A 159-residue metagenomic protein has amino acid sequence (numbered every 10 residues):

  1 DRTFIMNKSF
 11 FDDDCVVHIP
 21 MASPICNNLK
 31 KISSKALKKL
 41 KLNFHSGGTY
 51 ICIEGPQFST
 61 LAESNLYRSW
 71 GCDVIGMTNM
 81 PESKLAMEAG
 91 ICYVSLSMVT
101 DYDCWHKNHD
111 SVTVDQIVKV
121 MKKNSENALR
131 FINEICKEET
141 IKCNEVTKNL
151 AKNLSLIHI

Functional and structural regions predicted by a protein language model:
D1-S64: Mid-sequence, gly/pro-rich, charge-dense loop/helix-turn segments that line enzyme active sites
S23, Q57-F58, W70-T78: Active-site glycine- and acidic-residue-rich loops that bind and position anionic ligands or nucleotide-like cofactors
P24, N28-I32, A62, T78-P81 (+3 more regions): Conserved active-site and cofactor/substrate-binding residues in soluble primary-metabolism enzymes
K31-N43, P56, C72, M98-D101 (+1 more regions): Generic secondary-structure signature for well-ordered alpha-helical cores
M77-D115: Zn-dependent metallopeptidase/amidohydrolase metal-coordination segment
C104-N153: His/Asp/Glu-rich mid-to-C-terminal helical/loop segments that flank catalytic regions of hydrolases
I157-I159: Conserved small/polar residues in nucleotide/adenosyl-binding loops
